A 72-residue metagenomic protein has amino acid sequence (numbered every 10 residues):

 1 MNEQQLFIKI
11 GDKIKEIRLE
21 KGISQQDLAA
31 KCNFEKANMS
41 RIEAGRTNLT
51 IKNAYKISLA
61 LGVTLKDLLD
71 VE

Functional and structural regions predicted by a protein language model:
M1-E20: A short, Lys/Arg-rich alpha-helix, primarily the initiator
K15, Q26, Y55: Residues within the helices of the helix-turn-helix
R18, A29, S58: The alpha-helix within a helix-turn-helix
L19, N33, A44-R46, Y55: Residue-level detection of the helix-turn-helix DNA-binding "recognition helix"
G22-R41: Short alpha-helical DNA-recognition segment
K52-D67: DNA major-groove recognition helix of helix-turn-helix/homeodomain DNA-binding modules
L68-E72: Short amphipathic recognition helices of helix-turn-helix/homeodomain-type DNA-binding modules
